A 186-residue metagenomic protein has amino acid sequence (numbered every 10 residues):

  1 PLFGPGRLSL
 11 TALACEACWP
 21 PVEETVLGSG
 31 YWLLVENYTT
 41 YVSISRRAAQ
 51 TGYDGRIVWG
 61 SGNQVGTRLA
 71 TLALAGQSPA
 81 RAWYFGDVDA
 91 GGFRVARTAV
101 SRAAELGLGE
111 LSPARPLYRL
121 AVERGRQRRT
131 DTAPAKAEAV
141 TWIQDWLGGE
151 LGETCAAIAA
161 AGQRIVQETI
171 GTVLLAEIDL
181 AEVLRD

Functional and structural regions predicted by a protein language model:
P1-R81, G91, R97-D186: Nucleic-acid enzyme cleavage-core boundary/entry regions
